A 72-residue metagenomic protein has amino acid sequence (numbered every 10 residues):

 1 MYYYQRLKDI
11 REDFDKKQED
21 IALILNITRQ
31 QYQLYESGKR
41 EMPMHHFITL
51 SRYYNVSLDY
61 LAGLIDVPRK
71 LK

Functional and structural regions predicted by a protein language model:
M1-Q5, R69-K72: A detector for short, charged/polar N-terminal pre-domain segments
Y2, D13, K39-M42, Y53: Helix-turn-helix/winged-helix DNA-binding modules
Q5-I24, T49: Short basic helix-loop element that most often maps to the first helix and adjoining turn of HTH DNA-binding modules
L7, I21, Y32-Y35, L61: Conserved hydrophobic/aromatic packing and binding residues within compact polymer-binding modules
D13, R52, A62-K72: Short, charged recognition helix plus adjacent turn of helix-turn-helix-like nucleic-acid-binding domains
N26, H45-Y60: DNA major-groove recognition helix of helix-turn-helix/homeodomain DNA-binding modules
I27-E41: Recognition helix of helix-turn-helix/homeodomain-like DNA-binding domains that insert into the DNA major groove
L34, G38, T49, V67: Alpha-helical DNA-recognition elements
